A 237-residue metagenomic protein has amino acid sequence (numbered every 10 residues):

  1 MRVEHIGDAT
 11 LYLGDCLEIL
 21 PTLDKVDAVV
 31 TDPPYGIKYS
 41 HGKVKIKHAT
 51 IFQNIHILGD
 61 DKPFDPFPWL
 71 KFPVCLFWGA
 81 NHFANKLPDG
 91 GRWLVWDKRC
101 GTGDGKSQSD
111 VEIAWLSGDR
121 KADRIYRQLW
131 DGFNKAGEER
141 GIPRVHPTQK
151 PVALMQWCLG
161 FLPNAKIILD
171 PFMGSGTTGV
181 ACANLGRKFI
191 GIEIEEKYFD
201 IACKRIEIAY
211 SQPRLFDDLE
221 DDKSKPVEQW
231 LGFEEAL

Functional and structural regions predicted by a protein language model:
M1-G7: Short acidic-hydrophobic surface loop/beta-edge motif
D8-G14, P213-D218: Conserved SAM-binding strand-loop segment of SAM-dependent methyltransferases
L17-L20: Short loop/turn elements that flank and shape the SAM/SAH-binding pocket of Class I
L23-T31, Y35, Y39-I51, L70-L237: Class I S-adenosyl-L-methionine
T50-F64: A short acidic, glycine-rich active-site loop that binds or catalyzes chemistry on phosphate/adenosine moieties
